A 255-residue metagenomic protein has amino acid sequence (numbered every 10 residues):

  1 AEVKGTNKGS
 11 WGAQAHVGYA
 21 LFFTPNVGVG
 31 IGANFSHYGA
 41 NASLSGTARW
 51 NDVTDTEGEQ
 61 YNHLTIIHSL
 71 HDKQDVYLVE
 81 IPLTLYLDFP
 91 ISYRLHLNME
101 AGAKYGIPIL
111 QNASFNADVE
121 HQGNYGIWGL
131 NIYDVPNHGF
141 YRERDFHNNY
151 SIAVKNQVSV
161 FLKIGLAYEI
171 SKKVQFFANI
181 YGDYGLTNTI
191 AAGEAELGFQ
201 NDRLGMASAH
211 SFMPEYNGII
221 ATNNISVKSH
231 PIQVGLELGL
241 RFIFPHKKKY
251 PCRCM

Functional and structural regions predicted by a protein language model:
A1-A20, A153, K228-M255: Short glycine/proline- and aromatic-enriched beta-strand/turn motifs that initiate or cap beta-hairpins
A1-S10, Y38-Y77, P108-Q157, T189-Q233: Extracellular/periplasm-exposed beta-strand and loop segments of Gram-negative cell-envelope proteins, dominated by
A13-L21, A33-F35, I81-L87, A101-Y105 (+3 more regions): Residues on the lipid-exposed face of transmembrane beta-strands in outer-membrane beta-barrel proteins
T24-N34, A40-A42: Short N-terminal amphipathic alpha-helices
P25-V29, V79, Y93-M99, N156-V158 (+2 more regions): Outer-envelope beta-barrel architecture signal
V27-G30, D88-N98, K104-L110, Y168-K172 (+2 more regions): Acidic/histidine-enriched, beta-strand-rich ligand/metal-binding domains
K73, Y86-L95, Y150-I152: Short helix-to-loop capping/linker segments positioned immediately adjacent to catalytic or ligand/cofactor-binding
Y150, Q157-V160, I164-N188, A192: Active-site/pore-lining binding-face segments in mid-to-C-terminal subdomains
